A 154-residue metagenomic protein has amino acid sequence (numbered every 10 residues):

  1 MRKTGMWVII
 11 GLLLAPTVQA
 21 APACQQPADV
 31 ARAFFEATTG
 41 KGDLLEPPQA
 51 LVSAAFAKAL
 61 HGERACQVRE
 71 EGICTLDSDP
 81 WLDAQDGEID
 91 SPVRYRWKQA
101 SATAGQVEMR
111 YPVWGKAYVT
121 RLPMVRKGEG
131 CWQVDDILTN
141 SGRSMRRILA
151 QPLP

Functional and structural regions predicted by a protein language model:
M1-T4: Positively charged n-region of N-terminal signal peptides that target proteins for export
W7-P16: Bacterial N-terminal signal peptides
Q19-K41: Short, low-complexity N-terminal intrinsically disordered segments enriched in polar/charged residues
P22, A57-K116: Surface-exposed, charged secondary-structure patches
A23-A28, L45, Q49, A117 (+1 more regions): Solvent-exposed, acidic/flexible segments
F35-G42, V52-R64: Sec/Tat-exported extracytoplasmic proteins
R69-G72, S101-A104, E108, W114-V119 (+2 more regions): Low-complexity, intrinsically disordered terminal/linker segments enriched in charged and Gly/Pro repeats
